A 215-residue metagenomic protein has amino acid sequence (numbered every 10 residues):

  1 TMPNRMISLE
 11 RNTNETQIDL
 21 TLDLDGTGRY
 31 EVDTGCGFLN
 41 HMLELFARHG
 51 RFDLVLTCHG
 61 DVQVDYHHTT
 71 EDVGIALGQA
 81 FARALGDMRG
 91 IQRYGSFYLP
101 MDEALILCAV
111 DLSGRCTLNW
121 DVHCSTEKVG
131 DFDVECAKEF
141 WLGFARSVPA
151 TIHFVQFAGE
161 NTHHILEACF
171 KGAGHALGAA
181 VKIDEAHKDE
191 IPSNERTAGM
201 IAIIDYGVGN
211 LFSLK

Functional and structural regions predicted by a protein language model:
P3-G199: N-terminal intrinsically disordered, cationic/polar leader segments that include organellar targeting peptides
M200-K215: N-terminal beta1-alpha1 cap of cysteine-dependent amidohydrolase-like domains
